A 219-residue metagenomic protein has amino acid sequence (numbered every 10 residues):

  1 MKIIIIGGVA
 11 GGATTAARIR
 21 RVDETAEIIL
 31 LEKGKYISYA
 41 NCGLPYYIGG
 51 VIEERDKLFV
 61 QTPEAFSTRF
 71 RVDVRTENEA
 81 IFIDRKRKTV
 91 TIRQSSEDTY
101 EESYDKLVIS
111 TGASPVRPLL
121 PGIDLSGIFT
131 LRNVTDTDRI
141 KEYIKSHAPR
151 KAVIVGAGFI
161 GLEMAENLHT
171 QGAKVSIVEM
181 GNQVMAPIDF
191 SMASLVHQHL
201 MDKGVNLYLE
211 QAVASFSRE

Functional and structural regions predicted by a protein language model:
M1-I4, V60, E64-A152, E210: FAD-binding core/adjacent interface of flavoenzyme oxidoreductases
M1-R75, A165-I188: Beta1-alpha1 glycine-rich phosphate/pyrophosphate-binding loop at the start of Rossmann-like nucleotide-binding domains
G7-A10, R132-N133, V155-G158: Glycine-rich Rossmann-fold phosphate-binding loop(s) that bind the pyrophosphate of adenine dinucleotide cofactors
G12, F82, D98, S114-V116 (+3 more regions): Glycine-rich nucleotide phosphate-binding loop and flanking beta-alpha elements of Rossmann-like dinucleotide-binding
T15-A16, A40, R85, P118-L120 (+2 more regions): Short glycine-/acidic-enriched loop or helix-start segments at secondary-structure transitions that form or flank
T25-E27, R69, R75-Q94, E102 (+1 more regions): A Rossmann-like FAD-binding core segment of flavoenzymes
S103, V108-T111, L120, R139-D202: Compact, aliphatic and Gly/Pro-tolerant "microcore" segments centered on a short helix or tight beta-hairpin and their
